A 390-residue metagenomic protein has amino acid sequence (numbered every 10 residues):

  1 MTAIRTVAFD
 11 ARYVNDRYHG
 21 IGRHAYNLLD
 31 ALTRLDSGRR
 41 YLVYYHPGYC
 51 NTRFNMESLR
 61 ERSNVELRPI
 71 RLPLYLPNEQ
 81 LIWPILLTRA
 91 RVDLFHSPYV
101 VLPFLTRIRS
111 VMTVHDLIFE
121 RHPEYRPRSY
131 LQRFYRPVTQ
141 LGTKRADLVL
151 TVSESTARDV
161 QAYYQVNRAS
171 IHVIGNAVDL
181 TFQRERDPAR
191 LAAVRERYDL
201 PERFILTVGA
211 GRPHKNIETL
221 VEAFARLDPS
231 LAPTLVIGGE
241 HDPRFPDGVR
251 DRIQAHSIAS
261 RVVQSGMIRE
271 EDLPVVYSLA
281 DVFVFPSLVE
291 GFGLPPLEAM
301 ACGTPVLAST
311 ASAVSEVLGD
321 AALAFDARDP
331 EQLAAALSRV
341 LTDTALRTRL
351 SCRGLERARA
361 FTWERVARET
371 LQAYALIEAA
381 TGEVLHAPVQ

Functional and structural regions predicted by a protein language model:
M1-Q390: Carbohydrate transferase catalytic cores enriched for Leloir-type hexosyltransferases
